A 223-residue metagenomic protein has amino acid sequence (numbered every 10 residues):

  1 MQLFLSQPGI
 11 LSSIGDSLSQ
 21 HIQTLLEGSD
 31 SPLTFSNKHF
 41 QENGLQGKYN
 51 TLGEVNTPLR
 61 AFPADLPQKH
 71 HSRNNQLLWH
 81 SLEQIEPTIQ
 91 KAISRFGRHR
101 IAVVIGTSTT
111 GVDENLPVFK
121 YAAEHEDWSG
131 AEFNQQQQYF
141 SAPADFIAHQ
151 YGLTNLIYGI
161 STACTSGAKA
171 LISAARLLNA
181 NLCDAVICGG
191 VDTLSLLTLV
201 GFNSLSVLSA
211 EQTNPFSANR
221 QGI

Functional and structural regions predicted by a protein language model:
M1-N155, S195, S204-G222: Conserved "HGTGT" condensation-loop signature of ketosynthase/thiolase-family condensing enzymes that catalyze
L82, F140-P143, A148-Y151, L156-G190: Active-site-proximal alpha-helical scaffold in enzymes
V191, V200-G201: Fold-level recognition of mixed alpha/beta catalytic cores in primary-metabolism enzymes, strongest
